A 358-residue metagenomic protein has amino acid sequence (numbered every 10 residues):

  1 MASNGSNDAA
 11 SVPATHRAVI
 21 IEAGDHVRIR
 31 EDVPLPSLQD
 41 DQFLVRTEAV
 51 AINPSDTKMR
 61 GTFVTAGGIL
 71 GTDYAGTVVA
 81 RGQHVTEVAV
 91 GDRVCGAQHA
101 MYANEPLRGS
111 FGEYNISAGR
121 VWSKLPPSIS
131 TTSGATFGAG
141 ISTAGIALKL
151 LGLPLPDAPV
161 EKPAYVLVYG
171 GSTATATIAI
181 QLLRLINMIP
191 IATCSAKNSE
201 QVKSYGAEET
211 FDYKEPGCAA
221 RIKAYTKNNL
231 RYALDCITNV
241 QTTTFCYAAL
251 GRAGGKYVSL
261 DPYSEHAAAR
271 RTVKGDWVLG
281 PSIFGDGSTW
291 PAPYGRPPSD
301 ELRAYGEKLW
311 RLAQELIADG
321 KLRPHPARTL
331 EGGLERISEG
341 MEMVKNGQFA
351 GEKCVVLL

Functional and structural regions predicted by a protein language model:
A2-Q39, R46-R81, T86-L358: Terminal helix/beta-alpha structural elements that buttress the NAD(P)+-binding lobe
